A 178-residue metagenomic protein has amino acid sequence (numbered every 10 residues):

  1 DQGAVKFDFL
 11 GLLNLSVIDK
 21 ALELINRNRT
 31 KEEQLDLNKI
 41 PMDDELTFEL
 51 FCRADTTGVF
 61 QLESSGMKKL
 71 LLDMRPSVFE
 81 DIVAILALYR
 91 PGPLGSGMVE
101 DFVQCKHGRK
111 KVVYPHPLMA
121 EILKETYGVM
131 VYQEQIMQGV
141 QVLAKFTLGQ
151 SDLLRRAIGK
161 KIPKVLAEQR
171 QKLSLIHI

Functional and structural regions predicted by a protein language model:
D1-L175: Mg2+-dependent phosphoryl-transfer active-site scaffold
